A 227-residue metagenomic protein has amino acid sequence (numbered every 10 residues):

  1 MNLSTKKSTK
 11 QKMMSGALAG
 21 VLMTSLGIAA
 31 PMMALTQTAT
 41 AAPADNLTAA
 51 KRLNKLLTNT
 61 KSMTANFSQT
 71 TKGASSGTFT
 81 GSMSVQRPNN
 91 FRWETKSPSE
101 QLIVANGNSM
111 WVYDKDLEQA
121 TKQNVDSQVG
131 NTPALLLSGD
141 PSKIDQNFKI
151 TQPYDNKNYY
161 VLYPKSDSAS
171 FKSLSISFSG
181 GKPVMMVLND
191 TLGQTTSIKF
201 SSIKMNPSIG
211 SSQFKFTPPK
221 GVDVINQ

Functional and structural regions predicted by a protein language model:
M1-Q11: N-terminal secretory signal peptides that target proteins for export/translocation
T9-M23: Hydrophobic alpha-helical targeting segments used for export or membrane insertion
M23-T38: C-terminal segment of classical bacterial N-terminal signal peptides
L35-T48: Cleaved targeting-peptide boundary
R52, L56-G107: N-terminal mature ectodomain segment of secretory-pathway/periplasmic proteins
G73, D116-E118, L192: Solvent-exposed strand-loop boundary residues in beta-sheet-rich modules
V112-L137: Acidic/charged, solvent-exposed loop-and-adjacent secondary-structure segments enriched in E/D, K/R, S/T, and G/P
D145-F148, Y154-Q227: Gly/Pro-enriched, hydrophobic low-complexity segments that function as extracytoplasmic propeptides/linkers
